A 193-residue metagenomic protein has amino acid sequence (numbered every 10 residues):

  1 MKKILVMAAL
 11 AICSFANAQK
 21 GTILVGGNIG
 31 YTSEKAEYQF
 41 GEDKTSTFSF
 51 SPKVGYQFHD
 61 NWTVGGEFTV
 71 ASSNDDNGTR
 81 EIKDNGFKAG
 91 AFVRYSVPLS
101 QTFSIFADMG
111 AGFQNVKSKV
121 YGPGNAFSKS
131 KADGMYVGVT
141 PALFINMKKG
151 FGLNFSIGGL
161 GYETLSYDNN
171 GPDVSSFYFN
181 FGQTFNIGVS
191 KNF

Functional and structural regions predicted by a protein language model:
M1-I23, F193: Bacterial Sec-dependent N-terminal signal peptides
A9, E67, L160: Flexible loop residues that form catalytic and substrate-binding hotspots at small-molecule/glycan-binding clefts
F15-A16, S73, Y162: Residues in and immediately flanking transmembrane alpha helices
T22-I23, I29-S33, F48, K53-L153 (+2 more regions): Gram-negative (and chloroplast) outer-membrane scaffold detector with strong preference for beta-barrel transmembrane
T32-F50, E67, N169-Y178: Surface-exposed strand-loop-strand hairpins of Gram-negative outer-membrane beta-barrel proteins
K35-E37, V116, G161: Hydrophobic alpha-helical transmembrane segments in multi-pass membrane proteins
S156-G158: Internal, hydrophobic beta-strand segments that form the core of beta-sheet-rich folds
G161-Y167: Short active-site-adjacent structural elements
